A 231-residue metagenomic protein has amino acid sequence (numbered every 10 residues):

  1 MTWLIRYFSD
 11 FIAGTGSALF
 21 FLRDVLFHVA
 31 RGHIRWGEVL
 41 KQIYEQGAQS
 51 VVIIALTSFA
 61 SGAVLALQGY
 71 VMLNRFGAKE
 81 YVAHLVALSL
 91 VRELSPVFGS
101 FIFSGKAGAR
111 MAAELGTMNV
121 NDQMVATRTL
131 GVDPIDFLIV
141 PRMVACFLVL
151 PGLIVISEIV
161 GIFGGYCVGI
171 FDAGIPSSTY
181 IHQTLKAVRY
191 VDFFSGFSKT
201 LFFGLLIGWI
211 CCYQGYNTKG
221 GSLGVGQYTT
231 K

Functional and structural regions predicted by a protein language model:
M1-E38, Q214-K219: Short, membrane-interfacial amphipathic segments enriched in basic
F21-H33, E38-Q42, L67-L85, M111-M118: Hydrophobic transmembrane alpha-helix segments characteristic of membrane transport and insertion machinery
Q42, Q46-F98, I102: Active-site cofactor/substrate anionic-group-binding motifs, chiefly glycine- and Lys/Arg-rich phosphate-binding loops
G47, V51, A55, L94 (+2 more regions): Selective transmembrane-helix segments that form parts of the transport pathway or gating/packing helices in multipass
F59, A63, F101, G105-K106 (+4 more regions): Hydrophobic positions within alpha-helical transmembrane segments of bacterial inner-membrane proteins
Q68-V91, I156-L201, W209-K231: Membrane-interfacial helix-loop-helix connectors in multipass membrane proteins
V82-V125, I210: Hydrophobic alpha-helical transmembrane segments of multi-pass membrane transport proteins
L115-V140, S222-V225: Short cytoplasmic-facing helical segments at TM-TM junctions of multi-pass membrane proteins
